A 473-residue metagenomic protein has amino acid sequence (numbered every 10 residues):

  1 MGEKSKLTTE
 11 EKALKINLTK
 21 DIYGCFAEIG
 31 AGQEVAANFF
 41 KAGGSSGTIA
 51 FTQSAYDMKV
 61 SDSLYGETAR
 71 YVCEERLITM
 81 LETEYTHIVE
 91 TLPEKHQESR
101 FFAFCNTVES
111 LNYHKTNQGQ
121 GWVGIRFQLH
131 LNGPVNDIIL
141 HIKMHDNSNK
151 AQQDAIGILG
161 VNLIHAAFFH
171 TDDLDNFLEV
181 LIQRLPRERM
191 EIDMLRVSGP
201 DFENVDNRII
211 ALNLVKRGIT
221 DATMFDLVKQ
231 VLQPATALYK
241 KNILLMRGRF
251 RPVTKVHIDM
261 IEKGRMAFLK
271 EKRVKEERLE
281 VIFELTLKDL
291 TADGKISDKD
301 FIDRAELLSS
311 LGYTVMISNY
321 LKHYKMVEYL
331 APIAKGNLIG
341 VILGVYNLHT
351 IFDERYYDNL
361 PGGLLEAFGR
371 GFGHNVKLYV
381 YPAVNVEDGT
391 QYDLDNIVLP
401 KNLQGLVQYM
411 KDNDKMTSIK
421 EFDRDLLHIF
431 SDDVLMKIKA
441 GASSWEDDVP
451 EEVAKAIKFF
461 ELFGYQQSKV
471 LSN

Functional and structural regions predicted by a protein language model:
M1-N473: Nucleotidyltransferase catalytic core that binds NTPs
